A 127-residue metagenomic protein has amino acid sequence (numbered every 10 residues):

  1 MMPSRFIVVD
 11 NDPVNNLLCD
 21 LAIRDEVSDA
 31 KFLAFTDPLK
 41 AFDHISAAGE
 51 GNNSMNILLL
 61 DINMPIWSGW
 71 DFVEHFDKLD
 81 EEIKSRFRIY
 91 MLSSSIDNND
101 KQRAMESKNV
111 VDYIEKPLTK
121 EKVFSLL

Functional and structural regions predicted by a protein language model:
S4-V14, C19-I23: Conserved acidic segment of CheY-like receiver
F6, G49-L59: Active-site beta3 strand of CheY-like receiver
A34-A47, G69: Helix N-cap/capping motif at the beta->alpha junctions
M64: Receiver (REC) domain active-site loop signature in two-component systems and cognate sites in sensor histidine kinases
W70-I83: Short amphipathic alpha-helix used as the core "switch/output" element in two-component signaling
D71, S85-F87, S95-D112: Alpha4 helix (beta4-alpha4-beta5 surface) of REC/receiver domains from two-component response regulators
E115-K116: A Lys-centered signature of the CheY-like receiver
